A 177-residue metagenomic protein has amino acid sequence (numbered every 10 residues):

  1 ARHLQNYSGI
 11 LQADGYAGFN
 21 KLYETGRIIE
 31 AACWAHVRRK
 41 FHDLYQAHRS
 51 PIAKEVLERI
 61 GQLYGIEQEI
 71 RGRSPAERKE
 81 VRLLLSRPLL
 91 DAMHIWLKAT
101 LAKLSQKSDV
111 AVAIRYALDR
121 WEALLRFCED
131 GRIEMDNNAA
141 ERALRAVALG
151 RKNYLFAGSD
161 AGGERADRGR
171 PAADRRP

Functional and structural regions predicted by a protein language model:
A1-P177: Catalytic center-proximal scaffold of phosphoryl-transfer enzymes
